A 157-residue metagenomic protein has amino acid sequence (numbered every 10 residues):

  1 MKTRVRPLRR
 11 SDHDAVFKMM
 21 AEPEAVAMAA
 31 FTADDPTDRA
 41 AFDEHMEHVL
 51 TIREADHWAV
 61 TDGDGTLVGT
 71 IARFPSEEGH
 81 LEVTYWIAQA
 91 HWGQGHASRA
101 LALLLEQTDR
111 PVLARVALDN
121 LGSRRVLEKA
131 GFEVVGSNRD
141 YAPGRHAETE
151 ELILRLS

Functional and structural regions predicted by a protein language model:
M1-A27, A59-S157: Acyl-donor (CoA/ACP) binding surface of acyl/acetyltransferases
E24-E47: Conserved GNAT-fold acetyl-CoA-binding loop/helix
R39-E44, H48-V49, E128, E150-L154: Short amphipathic alpha-helical patches
M46-A59, G69: A short helix-loop-beta-strand connector motif used in the catalytic cores of GNAT acetyltransferases and, in some
